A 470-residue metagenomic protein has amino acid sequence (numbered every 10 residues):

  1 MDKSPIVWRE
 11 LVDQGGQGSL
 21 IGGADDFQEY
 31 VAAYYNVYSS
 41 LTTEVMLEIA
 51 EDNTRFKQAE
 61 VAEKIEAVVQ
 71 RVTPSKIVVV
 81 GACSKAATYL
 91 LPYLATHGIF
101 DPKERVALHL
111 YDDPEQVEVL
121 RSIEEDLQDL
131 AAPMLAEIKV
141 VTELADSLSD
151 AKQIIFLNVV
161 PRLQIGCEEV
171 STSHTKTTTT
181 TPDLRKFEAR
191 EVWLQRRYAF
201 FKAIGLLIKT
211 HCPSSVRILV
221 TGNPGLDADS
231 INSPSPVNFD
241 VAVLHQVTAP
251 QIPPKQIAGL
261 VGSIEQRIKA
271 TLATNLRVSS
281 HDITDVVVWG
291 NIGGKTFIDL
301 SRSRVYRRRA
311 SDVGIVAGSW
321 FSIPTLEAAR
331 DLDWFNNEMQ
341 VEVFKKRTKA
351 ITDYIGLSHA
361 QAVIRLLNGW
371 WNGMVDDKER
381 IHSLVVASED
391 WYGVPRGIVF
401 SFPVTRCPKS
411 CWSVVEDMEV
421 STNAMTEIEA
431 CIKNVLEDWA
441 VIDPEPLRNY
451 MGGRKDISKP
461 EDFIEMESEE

Functional and structural regions predicted by a protein language model:
M1-R9: N-terminal G-site of the GST-like fold
R9-T42: Non-catalytic, surface beta->alpha helical segment in thiol-disulfide oxidoreductase systems
C83: N-terminal Rossmann NAD(P)H-binding glycine-rich loop of SDR-like oxidoreductase domains
A86: Hydrophobic/small residue at the entry helix of a nucleotide-binding pocket
T96-K139, A145-D146: Glycine-rich phosphate-binding loop and adjoining beta1-alpha1-beta2 segment of Rossmann-like nucleotide-binding folds
A151-K152: An anion/phosphate-binding loop that grips the pyrophosphate of nucleotide cofactors and donors
S171-H174, E188-L272: Rossmann-like NAD(P)(H) cofactor-binding subdomain of soluble oxidoreductases
F239, T248-E470: C-terminal substrate-binding/catalytic lobe of Rossmann-fold NAD(P)-dependent dehydrogenases
